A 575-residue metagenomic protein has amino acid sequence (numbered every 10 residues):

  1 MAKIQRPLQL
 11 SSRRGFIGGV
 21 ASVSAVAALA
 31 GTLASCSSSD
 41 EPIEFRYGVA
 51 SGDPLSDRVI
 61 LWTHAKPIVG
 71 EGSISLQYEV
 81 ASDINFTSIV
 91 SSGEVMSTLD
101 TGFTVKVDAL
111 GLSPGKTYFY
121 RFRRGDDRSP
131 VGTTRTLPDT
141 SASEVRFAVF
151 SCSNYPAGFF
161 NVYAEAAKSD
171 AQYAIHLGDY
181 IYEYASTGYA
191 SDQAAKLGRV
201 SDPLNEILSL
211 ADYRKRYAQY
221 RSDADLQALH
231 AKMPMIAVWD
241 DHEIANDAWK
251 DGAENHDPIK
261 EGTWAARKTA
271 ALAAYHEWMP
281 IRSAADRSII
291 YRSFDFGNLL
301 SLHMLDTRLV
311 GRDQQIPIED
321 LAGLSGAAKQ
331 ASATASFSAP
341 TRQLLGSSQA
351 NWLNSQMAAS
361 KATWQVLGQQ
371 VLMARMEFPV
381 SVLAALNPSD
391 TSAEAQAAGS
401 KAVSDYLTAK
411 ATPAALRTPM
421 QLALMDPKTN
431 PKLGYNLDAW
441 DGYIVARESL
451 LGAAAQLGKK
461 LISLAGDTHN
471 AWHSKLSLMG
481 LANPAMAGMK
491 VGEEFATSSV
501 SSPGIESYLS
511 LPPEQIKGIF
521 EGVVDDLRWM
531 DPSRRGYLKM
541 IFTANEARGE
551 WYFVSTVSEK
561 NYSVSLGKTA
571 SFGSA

Functional and structural regions predicted by a protein language model:
A2-L10, G18-L29, S38-A575: Metal-dependent phosphoester/phosphodiester hydrolase catalytic core
A34-S35: C-terminal motif of bacterial Sec signal peptides marking the signal peptidase cleavage site
